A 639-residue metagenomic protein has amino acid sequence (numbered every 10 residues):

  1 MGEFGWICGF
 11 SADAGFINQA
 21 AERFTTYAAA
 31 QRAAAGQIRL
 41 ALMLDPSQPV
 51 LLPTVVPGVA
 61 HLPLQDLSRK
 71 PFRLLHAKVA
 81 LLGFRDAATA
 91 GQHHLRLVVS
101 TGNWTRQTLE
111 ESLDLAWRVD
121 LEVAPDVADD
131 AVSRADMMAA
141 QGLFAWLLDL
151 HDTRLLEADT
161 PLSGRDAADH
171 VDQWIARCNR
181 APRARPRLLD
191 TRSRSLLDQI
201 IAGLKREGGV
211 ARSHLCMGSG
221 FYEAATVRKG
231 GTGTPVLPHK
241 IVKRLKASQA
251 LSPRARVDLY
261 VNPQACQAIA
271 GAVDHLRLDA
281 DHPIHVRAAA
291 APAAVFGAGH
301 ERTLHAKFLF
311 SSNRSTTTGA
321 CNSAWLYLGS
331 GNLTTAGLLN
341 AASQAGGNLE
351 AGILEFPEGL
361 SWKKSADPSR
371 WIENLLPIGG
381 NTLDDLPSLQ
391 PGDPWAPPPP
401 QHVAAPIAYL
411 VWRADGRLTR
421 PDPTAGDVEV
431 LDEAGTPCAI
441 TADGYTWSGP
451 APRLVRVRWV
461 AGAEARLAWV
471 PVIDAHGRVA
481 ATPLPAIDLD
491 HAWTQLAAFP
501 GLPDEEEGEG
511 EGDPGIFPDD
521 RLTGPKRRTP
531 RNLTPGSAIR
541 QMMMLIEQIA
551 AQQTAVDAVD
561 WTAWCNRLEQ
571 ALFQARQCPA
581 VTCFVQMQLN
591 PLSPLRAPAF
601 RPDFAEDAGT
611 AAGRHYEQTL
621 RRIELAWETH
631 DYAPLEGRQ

Functional and structural regions predicted by a protein language model:
M1-Y327, N332-Q639: Terminal interaction modules at protein C-ends
